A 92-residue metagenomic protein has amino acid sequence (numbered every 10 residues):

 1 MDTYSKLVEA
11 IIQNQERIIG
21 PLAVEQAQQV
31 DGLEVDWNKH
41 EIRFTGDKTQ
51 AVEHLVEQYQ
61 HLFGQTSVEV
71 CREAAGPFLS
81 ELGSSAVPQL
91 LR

Functional and structural regions predicted by a protein language model:
M1-R92: Long, compositionally biased intrinsically disordered regulatory segments in eukaryotic proteins
